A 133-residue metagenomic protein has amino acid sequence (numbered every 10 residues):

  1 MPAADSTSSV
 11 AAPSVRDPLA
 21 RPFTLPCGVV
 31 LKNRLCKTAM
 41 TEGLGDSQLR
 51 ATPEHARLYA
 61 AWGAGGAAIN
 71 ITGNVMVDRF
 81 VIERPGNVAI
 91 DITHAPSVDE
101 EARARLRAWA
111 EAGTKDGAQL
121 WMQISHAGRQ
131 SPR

Functional and structural regions predicted by a protein language model:
M1-R133: Flavin-dependent oxidoreductase catalytic cores
